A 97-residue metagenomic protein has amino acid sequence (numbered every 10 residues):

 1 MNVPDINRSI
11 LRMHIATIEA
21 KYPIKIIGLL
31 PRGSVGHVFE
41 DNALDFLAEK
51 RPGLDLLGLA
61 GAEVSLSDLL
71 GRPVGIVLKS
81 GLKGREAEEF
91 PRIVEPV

Functional and structural regions predicted by a protein language model:
M1-P31, V35-E40, K50-V97: Catalytic core of pol beta-like nucleotidyltransferases
L44-D45: Short glycine-rich His-centered loop
